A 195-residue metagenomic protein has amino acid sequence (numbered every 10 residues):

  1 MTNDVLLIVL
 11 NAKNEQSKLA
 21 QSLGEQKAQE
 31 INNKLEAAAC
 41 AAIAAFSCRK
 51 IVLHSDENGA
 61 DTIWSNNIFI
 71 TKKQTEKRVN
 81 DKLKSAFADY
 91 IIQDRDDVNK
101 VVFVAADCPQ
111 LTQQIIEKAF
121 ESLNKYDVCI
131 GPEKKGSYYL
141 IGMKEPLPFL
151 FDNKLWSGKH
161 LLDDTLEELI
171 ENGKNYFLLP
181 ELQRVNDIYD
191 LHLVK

Functional and structural regions predicted by a protein language model:
M1-L19: N-terminal nucleotide-binding beta1-loop-alpha1 segment
N32-C48: A short, N-terminal amphipathic alpha-helix
C48-F69: Acidic donor-binding segment of Leloir-type glycosyltransferases
T62-K100, L161: Short phosphate-binding loop-to-helix
V104-A106: Active-site acidic Asp-centered loop
Q110-S137: Conserved donor-nucleotide/metal-binding helix-loop-beta segment in metal-dependent transferases, i.e., the alpha-helix
P146-E168: Short, glycine-/small-residue-rich phosphate/pyrophosphate-handling segment
D163-K195: Conserved alpha/beta core of the MobA/IspD/sugar-nucleotide pyrophosphorylase nucleotidyltransferase superfamily
